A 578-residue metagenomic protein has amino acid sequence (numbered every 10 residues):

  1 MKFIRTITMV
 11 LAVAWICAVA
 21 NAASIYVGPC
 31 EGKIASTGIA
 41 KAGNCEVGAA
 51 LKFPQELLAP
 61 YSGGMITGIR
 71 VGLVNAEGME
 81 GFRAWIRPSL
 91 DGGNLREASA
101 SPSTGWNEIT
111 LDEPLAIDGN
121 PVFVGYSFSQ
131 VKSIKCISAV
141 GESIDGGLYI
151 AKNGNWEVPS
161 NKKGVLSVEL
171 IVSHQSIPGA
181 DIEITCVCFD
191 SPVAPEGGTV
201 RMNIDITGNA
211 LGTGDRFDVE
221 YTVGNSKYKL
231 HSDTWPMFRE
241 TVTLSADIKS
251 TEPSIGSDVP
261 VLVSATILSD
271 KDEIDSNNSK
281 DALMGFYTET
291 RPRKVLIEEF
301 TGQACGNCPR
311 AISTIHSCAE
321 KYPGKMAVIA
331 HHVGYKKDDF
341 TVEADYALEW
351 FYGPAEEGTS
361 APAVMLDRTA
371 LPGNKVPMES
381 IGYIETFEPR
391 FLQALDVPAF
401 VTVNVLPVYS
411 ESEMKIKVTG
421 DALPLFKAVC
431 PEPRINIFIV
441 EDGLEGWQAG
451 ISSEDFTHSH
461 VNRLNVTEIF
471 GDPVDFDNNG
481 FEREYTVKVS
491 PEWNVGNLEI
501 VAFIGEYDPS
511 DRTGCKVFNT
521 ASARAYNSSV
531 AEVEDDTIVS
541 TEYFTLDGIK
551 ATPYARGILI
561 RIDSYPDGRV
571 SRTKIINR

Functional and structural regions predicted by a protein language model:
A22-L90, S127-P178: Beta-sheet-rich sandwich/jelly-roll-like modules and their strand-loop junctions
I25-G43, S173-S191, Y287-V295, N519-K550: Residue-level detector of functionally pivotal "anchor" positions at catalytic/ligand-binding pockets or at interdomain
I69, N107-E142, G256-T266, E432-E441 (+1 more regions): Short, well-structured beta-strand segments enriched in hydrophobic/aromatic residues within extracellular or lumenal
I69, V124, C305, V364 (+3 more regions): Terminal processing/anchoring signals of secreted or surface-associated proteins and related intramolecular
S226-S254: Intrinsically disordered, low-complexity Pro/Gly/Ser/Thr-rich segments with frequent PxxP/GP/PP motifs and embedded
D270, A330-N527: Short, conserved sequence motifs used for protein processing/export or organelle targeting and for catalysis
E289-H331: Local sequence-structure signature of Cys/Sec-based thiol-disulfide redox active-site neighborhoods
A531-R578: C-terminal outer-membrane/trafficking sorting elements
